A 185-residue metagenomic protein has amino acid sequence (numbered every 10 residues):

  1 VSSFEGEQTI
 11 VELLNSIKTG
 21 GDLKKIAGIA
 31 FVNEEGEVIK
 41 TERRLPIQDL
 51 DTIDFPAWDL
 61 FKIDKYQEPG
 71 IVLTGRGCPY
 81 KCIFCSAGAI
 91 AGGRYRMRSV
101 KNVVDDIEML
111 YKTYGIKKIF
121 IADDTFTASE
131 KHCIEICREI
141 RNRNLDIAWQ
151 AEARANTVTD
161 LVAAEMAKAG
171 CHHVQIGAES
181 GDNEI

Functional and structural regions predicted by a protein language model:
V1-D49: Glycine-rich beta-alpha loop elements in corrinoid/cobalamin-binding modules across cobalamin-dependent enzymes
D51, F55-I185: Radical SAM [4Fe-4S] cluster-binding motif and immediate context
